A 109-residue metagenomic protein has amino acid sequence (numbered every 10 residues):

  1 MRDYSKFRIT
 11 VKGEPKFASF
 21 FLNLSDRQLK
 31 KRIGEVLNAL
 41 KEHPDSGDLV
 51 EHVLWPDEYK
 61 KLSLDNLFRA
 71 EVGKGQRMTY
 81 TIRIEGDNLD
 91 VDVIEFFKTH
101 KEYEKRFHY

Functional and structural regions predicted by a protein language model:
M1, D26-R27, V36, V53-Y59 (+1 more regions): Intrinsically disordered, low-complexity boundary segments flanking structured domains
M1-A39: Arg/Lys-rich, positively charged N-terminal/basic patches that mediate binding to nucleic acids
R2-K6, S19-N23, D65-Y109: Enriched for short, Lys/Arg-rich terminal
T10, D45, K98-T99: General structural signal for secondary-structure boundaries
L37, K41-P44, K74: Generic secondary-structure microfeatures
E42-A70: A short, surface-exposed loop/turn module that caps and links secondary-structure elements
